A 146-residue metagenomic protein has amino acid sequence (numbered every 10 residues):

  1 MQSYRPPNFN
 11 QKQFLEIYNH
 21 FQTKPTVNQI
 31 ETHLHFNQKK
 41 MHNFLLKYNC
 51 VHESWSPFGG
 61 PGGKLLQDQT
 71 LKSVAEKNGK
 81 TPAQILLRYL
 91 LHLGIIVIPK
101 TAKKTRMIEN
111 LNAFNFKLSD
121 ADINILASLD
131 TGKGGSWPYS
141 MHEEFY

Functional and structural regions predicted by a protein language model:
M1-Y146: Beta/alpha (TIM)-barrel catalytic core signal, keyed to glycine-rich beta->alpha loops juxtaposed to Asp/Glu that bind
